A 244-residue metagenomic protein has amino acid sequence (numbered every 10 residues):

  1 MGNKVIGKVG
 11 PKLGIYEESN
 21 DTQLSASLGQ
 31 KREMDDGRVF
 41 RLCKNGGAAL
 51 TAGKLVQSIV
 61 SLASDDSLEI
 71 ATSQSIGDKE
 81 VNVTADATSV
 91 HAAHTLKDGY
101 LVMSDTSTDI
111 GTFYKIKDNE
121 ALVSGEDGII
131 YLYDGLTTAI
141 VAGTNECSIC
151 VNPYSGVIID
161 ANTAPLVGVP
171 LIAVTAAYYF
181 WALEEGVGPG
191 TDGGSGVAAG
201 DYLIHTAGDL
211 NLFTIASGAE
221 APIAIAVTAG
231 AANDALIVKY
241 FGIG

Functional and structural regions predicted by a protein language model:
M1-A93, S107-G244: Extracellular receptor-binding modules and their adjoining Ser/Thr/Gly/Asp/Asn-rich linkers
D98-D105: Short conserved beta-strand and strand-loop elements enriched in small hydrophobics with frequent Asp/Gly
